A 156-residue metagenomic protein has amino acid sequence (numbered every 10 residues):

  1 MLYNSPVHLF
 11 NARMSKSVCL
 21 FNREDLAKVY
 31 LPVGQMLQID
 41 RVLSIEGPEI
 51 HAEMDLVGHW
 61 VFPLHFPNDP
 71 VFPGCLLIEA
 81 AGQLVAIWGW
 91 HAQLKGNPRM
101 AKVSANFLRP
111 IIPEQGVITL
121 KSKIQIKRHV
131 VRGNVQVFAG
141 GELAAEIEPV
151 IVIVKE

Functional and structural regions predicted by a protein language model:
L2-L43, I50, I151: Flexible, low-complexity linker/boundary loops enriched in proline and small hydrophobic residues that flank enzymatic
N11-A12, S17-L20, L84-T119, I124-I126 (+3 more regions): Hydrophobic beta-strand-centered segment that forms part of the acyl-chain substrate-binding groove
V33-F72: Catalytic strand-loop segment that frames the active site of acyl-thioester-processing enzymes
L37, G47-H51, V117-T119, V130-R132 (+1 more regions): Intrinsic-disorder/low-complexity, polar/charged segments enriched in Ser/Thr/Lys/Arg/Asp/Glu/Gln
L64-A86: Compact, glycine-rich, soluble single-domain proteins
F72, E142-E156: Flexible glycine-rich active-site/ligand-binding loops centered on an Asp-His dyad
Q136-F138: Core beta-strand residues in small-molecule sensory/regulatory alpha/beta domains
